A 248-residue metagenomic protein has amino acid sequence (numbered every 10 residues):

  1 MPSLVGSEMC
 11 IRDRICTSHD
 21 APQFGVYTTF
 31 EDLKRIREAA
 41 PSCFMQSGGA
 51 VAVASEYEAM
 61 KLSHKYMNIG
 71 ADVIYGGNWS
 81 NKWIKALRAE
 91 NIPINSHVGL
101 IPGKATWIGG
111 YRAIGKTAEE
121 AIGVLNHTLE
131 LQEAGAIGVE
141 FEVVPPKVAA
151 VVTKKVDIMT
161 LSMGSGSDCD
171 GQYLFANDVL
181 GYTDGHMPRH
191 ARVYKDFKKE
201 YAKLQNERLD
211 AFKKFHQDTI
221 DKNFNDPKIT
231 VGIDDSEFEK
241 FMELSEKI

Functional and structural regions predicted by a protein language model:
M1-I11: Single conserved hydrophobic/aromatic residue that forms the stacking wall/gate of nucleotide- or nucleobase-binding
R12-A40, A50, A71, N78-L87 (+1 more regions): Glycine-rich, proline-tolerant flexible connector loops at the mouths of alpha/beta enzymes
R14, S42-G48, D72-V73, P93-N95 (+2 more regions): Structural preference for beta-strand elements that scaffold enzyme active sites
S18-V26, S63-V73, T106-A121, Y182 (+1 more regions): Glycine-rich tight-turn/loop motif centered on a GG-T
I36-G49, A89-G115, V179-K195: N-terminal small/glycine-rich loop or linker at the start of catalytic domains across soluble metabolic enzymes
A52-A134, C169-D170: Conserved anion-binding
E56, I69-G70, I158-I248: C-terminal alpha-helical cap/extension of soluble enzyme domains
T117-D157, K213-K214, I220, K228: Active-site/ligand-binding-proximal alpha/beta "capping" segment
